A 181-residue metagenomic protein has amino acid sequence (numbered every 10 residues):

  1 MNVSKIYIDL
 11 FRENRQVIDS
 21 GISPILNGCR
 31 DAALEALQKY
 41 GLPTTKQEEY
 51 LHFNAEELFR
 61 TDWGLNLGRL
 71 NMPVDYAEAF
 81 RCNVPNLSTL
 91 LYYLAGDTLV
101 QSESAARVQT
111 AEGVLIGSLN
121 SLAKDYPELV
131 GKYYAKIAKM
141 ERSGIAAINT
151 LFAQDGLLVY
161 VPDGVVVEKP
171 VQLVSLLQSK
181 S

Functional and structural regions predicted by a protein language model:
M1-S181: Glycine-rich and polybasic anion-binding loops at the starts of cofactor/ligand-binding domains
